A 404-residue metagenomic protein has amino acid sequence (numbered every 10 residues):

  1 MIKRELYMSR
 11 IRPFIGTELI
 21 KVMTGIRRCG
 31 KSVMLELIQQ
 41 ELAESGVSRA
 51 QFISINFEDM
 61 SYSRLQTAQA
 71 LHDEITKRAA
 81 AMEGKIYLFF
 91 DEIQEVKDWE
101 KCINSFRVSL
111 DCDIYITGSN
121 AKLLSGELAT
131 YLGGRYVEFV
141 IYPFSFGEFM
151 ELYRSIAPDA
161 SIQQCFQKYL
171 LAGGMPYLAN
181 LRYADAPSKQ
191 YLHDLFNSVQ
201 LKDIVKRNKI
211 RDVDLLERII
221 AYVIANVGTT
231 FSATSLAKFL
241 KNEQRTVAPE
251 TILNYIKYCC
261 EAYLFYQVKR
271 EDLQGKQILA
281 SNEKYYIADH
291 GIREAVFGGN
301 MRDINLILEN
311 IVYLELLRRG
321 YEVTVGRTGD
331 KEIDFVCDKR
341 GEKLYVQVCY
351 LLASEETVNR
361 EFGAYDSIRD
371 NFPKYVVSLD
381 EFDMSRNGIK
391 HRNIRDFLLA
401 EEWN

Functional and structural regions predicted by a protein language model:
I2-G16: Pre-Walker A adenine-sensing motif
M23: Hydrophobic anchor at the beta1->P-loop junction of P-loop NTPases
K31: Conserved lysine of the Walker
M34, I38: Hydrophobic positions on the alpha1 helix immediately C-terminal to the Walker A/P-loop
S54-G84: Short glycine-rich substrate-engagement loop in P-loop NTPases that contacts/grips substrate
S119-A121, G126-T230, Y263: Interdomain motor-coupling "hinge/lid" segment immediately C-terminal to the ATP-binding subdomain of NTP-driven enzymes
Y183-K343: Accessory nucleic acid-recognition modules appended to NTPase machines
G326, Y350-R395: Catalytic cores of nucleic-acid endonucleases
